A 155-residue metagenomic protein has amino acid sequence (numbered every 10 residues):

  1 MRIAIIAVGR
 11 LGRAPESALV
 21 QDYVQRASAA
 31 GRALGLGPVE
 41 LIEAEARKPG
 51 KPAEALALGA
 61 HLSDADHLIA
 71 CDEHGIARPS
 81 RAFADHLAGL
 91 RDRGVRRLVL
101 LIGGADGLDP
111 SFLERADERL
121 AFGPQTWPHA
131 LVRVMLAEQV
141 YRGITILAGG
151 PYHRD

Functional and structural regions predicted by a protein language model:
M1-G31: N-terminal beta1-alpha1 ligand-phosphate binding loop
I5, I69, G103, L136: Conserved RecA-like P-loop NTPase ATPase core
I6-V8, I42, L101: Short hydrophobic segments within beta-strands
L11, E73-I76, G104-G107: Short glycine-rich anion-binding loops that position phosphate/pyrophosphate groups of nucleotides and phosphorylated
P15-S17, P79-R81, D109-F112, L131: Short glycine-/acidic-enriched loop or helix-start segments at secondary-structure transitions that form or flank
R32-L98: S-adenosyl-L-methionine/SAH cofactor-binding core of RNA-modifying enzymes
D85-T126: A mid-sequence interfacial segment
P110-D155: Structured adenosyl-cofactor binding patch, chiefly the S-adenosyl-L-methionine
